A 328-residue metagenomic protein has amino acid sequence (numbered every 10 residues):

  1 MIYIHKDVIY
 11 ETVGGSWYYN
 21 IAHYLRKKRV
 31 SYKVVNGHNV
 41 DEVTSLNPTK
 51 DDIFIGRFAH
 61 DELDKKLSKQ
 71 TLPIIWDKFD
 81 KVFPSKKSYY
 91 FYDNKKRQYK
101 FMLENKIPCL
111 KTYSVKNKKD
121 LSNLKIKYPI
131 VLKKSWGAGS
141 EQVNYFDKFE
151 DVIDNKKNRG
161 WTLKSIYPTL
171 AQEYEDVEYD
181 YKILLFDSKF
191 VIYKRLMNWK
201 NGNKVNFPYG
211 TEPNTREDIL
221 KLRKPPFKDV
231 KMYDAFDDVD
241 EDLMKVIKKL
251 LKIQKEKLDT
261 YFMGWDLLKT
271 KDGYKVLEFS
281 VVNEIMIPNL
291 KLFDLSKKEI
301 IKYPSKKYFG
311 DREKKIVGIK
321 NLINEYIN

Functional and structural regions predicted by a protein language model:
M1-H5, F79, K87-Y181, M244-K248 (+1 more regions): Active-site nucleotide/adenylate-binding loops and adjacent lid/helix of ATP-dependent enzymes
I9-K111, K116: Conserved N-proximal alpha/beta basic substrate-recognition cap immediately N-terminal to, or forming the N-lobe
A59-D61, S135-G137, V282: Short glycine-rich anion-binding loops that position phosphate/pyrophosphate groups of nucleotides and phosphorylated
S114, L185-F186, K269: Generic beta-strand structural signal
I130, V191-I192, M263, K275-E278: Protein kinase-like catalytic core scaffold
N144-I253: Phosphate-binding site of ATP-dependent enzymes
V230-K245, E256-T260, K269-N328: C-terminal active-site "lid" helix and adjoining low-complexity regulatory extension at the edge of ATP-using catalytic
W265-L267: Hydrophobic residue at the +6 position relative to the catalytic HRD Asp in the kinase catalytic loop
